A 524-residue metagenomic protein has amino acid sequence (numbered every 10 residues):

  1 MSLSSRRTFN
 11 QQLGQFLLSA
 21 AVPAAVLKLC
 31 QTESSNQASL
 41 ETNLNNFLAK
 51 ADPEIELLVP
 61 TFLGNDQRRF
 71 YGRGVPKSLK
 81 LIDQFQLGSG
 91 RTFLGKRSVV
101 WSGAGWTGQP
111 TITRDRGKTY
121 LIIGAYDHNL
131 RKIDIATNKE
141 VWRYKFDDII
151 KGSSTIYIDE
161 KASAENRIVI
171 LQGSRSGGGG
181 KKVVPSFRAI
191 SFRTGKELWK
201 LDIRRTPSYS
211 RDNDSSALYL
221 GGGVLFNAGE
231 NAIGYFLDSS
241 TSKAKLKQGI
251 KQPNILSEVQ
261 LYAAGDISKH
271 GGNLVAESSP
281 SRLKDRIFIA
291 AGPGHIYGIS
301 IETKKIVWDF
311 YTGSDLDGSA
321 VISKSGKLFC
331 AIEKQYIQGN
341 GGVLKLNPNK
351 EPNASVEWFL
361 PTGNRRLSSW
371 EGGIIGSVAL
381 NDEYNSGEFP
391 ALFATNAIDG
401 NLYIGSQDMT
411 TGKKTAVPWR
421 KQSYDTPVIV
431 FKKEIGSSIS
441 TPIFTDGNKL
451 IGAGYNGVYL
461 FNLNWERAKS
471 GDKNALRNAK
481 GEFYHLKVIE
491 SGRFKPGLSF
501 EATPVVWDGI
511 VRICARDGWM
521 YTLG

Functional and structural regions predicted by a protein language model:
M1-T8: Secretory targeting signals
S4, E54-L57: N-terminal amphipathic/basic helix or basic patch
T8-C30: N-terminal export signals
L17-S19, Q67-F70: Short amphipathic alpha-helical segments with coiled-coil-like heptad repeat character
E33-I55, F62, R69-W106, T111-Q172 (+2 more regions): Extracytoplasmic/lumenal domain signature
